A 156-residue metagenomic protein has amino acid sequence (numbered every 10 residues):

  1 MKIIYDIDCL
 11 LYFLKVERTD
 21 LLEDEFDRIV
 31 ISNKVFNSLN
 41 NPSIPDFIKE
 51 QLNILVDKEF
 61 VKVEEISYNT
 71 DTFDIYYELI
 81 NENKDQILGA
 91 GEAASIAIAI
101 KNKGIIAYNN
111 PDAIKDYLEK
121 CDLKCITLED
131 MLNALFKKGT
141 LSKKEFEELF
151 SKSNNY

Functional and structural regions predicted by a protein language model:
K2-I98, N102-G104, K115, E147-F150: Active-site-proximal, substrate-binding regions of enzyme catalytic domains and RNA-binding/basic surfaces
Y108-N109: Short beta-strand scaffold positions
D112-Y156: Acidic, PIN/NYN-like endoribonuclease modules and their adjacent C-terminal/linker elements
